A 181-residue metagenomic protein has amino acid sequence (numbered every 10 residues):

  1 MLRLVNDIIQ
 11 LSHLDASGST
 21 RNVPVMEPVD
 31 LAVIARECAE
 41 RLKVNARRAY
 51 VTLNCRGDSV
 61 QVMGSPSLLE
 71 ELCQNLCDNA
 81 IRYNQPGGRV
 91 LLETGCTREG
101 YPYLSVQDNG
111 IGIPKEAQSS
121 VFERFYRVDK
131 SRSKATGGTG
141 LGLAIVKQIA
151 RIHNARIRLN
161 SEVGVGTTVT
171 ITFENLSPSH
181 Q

Functional and structural regions predicted by a protein language model:
A16-P24, G57, Q61-G64: Conserved micro-motifs of the catalytic ATP-binding
V25-E40: A conserved beta-strand-to-alpha-helix junction within the catalytic ATP-binding
N45-C55: Short conserved segments within the C-terminal catalytic ATPase subdomain
A80-I81: Short helix-loop "hinge" at the ATP-lid/N-box region of the Bergerat-fold HATPase_c
G87-G100: Short beta-strand/loop element within the Bergerat-fold HATPase_c
Y101, I113-R127: Short conserved segment of the HATPase_c
